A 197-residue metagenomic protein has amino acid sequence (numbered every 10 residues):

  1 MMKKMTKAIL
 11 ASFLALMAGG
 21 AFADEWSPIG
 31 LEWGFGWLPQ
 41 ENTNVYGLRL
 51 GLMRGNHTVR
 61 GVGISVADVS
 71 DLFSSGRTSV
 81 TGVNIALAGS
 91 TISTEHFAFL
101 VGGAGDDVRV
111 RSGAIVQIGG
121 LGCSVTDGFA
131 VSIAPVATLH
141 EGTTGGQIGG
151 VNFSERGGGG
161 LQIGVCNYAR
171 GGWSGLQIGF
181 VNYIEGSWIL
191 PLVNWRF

Functional and structural regions predicted by a protein language model:
M1-M2, L100: Intrinsic structural disorder
M2-I9: Bacterial N-terminal signal peptides that target proteins for export
S12-A15: Short, linear, compositionally biased motifs with a strong N-terminal bias
A18-G19: N-terminal signal peptide c-region/cleavage motif recognized by signal peptidases
A23-F197: Surface-exposed, glycine- and small/polar-enriched segments that build interaction surfaces at terminal
